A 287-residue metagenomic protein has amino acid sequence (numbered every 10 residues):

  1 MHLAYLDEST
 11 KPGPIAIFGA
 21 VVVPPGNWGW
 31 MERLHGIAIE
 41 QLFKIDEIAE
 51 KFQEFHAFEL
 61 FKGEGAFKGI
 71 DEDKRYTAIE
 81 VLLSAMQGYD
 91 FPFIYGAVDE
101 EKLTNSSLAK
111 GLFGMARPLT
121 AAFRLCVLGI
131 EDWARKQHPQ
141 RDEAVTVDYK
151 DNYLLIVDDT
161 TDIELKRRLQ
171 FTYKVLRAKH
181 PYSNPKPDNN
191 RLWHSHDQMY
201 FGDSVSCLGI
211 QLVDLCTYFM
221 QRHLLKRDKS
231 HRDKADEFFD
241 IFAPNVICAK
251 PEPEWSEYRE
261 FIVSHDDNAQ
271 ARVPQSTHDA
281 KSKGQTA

Functional and structural regions predicted by a protein language model:
M1-A287: Phosphate-ester processing/binding pockets and catalytic centers
